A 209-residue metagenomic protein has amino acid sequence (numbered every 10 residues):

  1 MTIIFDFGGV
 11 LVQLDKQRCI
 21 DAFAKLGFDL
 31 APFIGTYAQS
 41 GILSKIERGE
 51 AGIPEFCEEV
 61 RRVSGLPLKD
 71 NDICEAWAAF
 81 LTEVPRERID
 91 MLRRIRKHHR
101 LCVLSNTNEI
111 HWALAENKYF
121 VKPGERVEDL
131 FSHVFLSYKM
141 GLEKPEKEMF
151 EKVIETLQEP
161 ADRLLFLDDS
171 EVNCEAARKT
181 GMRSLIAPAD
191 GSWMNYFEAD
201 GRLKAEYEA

Functional and structural regions predicted by a protein language model:
M1, H99-R100, D162-R163: Short coil/turn segments at beta-strand junctions that form active-site/ligand-binding loops
M1-R86, K97, N108-L114: N-terminal helical cap/lid subdomain that shapes the substrate entry/recognition surface in HAD-like hydrolases
I4, L104, F166-L167: Generic enzyme active-site microenvironment
D6-G9, G49, V103, V134 (+1 more regions): Generic structural signal for small/hydrophobic residues in well-ordered secondary structure, especially within
I20, I89-R93, V103, F150 (+2 more regions): Short amphipathic alpha-helical segments and helix-helix/interface helices
R93-K97, R178: Anion (oxyanion) recognition and catalysis
L101-V103, S184: Hydrophobic beta-strand scaffold residues
N108-E109, A115-A209: Asp-based, Mg2+/Mn2+-dependent phosphohydrolase catalytic module
